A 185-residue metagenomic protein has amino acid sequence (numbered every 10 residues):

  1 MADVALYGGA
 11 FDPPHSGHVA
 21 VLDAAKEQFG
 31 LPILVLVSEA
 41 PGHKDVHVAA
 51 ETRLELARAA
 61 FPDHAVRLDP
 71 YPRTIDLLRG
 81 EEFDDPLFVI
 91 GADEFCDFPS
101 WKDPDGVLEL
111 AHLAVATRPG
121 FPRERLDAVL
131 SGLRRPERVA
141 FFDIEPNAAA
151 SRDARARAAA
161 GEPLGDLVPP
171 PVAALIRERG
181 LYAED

Functional and structural regions predicted by a protein language model:
M1-D185: Nucleotidyltransferase catalytic core that binds NTPs
